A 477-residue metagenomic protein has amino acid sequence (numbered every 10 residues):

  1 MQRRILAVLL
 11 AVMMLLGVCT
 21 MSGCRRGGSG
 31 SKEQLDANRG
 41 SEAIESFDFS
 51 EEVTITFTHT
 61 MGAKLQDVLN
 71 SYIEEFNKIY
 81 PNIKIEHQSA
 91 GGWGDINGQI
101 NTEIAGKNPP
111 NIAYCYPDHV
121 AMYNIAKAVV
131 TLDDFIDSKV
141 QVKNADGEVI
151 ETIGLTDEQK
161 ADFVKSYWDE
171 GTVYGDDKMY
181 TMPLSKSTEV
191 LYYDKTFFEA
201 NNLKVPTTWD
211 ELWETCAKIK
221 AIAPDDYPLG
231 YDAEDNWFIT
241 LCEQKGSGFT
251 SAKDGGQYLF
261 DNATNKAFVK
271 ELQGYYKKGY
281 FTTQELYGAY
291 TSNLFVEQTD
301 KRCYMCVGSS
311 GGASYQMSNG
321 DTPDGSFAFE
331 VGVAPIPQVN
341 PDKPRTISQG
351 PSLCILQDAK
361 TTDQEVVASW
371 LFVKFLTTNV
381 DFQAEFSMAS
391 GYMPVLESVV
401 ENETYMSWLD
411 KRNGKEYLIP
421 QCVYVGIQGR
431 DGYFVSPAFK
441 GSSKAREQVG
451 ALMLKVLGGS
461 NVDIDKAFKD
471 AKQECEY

Functional and structural regions predicted by a protein language model:
M1-I55, K78, K469-Y477: Short, low-complexity disordered leader/linker segments with a strong preference for bacterial N-terminal type II
L35-I44, D118-T188, E330-A334: Hinge/lid segment of periplasmic solute-binding proteins
E51-G62, I83-Q88, I112: Short, well-ordered beta-strand elements
T60, I73, N236-Q244, K270-A368: Extracytoplasmic/periplasmic substrate-binding proteins
V68, Y276, V373-E401: Periplasmic-binding protein-like
D133-D162, S247-A267, D321-S326, Q338-R345 (+2 more regions): Short, solvent-exposed loop/beta-turn-alpha elements that line the ligand-binding surface or hinge of extracytoplasmic
T215-K218, G255-L286: Glycine-centered hinge/linker elements that transmit conformational signals in sensory and ligand-binding systems
I347, N413-A471: C-terminal capping/gating helix-and-loop segments adjacent to ligand/active sites or protein-protein/ligand interfaces
